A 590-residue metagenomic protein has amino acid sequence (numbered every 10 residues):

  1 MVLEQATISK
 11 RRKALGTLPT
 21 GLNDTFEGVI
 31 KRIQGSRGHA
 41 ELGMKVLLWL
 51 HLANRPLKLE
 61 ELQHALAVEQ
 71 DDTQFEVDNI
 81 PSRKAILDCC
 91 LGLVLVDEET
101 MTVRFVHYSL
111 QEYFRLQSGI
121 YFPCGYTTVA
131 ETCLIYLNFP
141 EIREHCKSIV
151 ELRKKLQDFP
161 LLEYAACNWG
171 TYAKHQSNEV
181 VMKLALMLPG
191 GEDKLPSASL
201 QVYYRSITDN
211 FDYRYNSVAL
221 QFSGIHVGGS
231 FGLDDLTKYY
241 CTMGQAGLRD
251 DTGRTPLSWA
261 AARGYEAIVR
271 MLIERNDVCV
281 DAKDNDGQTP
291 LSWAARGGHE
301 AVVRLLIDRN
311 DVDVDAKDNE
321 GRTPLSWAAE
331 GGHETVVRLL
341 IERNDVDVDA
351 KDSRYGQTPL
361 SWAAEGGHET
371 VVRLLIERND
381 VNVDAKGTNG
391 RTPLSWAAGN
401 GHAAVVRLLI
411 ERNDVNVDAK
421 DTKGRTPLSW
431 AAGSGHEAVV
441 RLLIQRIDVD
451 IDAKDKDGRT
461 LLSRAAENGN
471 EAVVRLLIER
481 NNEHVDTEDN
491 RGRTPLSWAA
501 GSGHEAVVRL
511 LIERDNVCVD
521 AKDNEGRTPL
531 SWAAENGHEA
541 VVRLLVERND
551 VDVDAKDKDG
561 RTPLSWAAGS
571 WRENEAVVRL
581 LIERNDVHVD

Functional and structural regions predicted by a protein language model:
M1-Y265: Leucine/isoleucine-rich amphipathic helices and adjacent mixed helix/strand linkers that form non-membrane
V218, D250, D284, D318 (+7 more regions): Ankyrin repeat boundary/linker residues
Q221, G253, G287, G321 (+7 more regions): Start-of-repeat signature of ankyrin repeats
G232, G264, G298, G332 (+7 more regions): Ankyrin-repeat intra-repeat helix-capping/turn positions
D235-L236, A267-I268, A301-V302, T335-V336 (+7 more regions): Conserved ankyrin/ankyrin-like repeat signature
Y239-A246, R270-C279, R304-D313, R338-D347 (+7 more regions): Ankyrin repeat domain, specifically the short helix-to-loop turn at the C-terminus of the second helix of each repeat
I307, D554, K558-G560, A568-D590: Low-complexity/repetitive intrinsically disordered segments
